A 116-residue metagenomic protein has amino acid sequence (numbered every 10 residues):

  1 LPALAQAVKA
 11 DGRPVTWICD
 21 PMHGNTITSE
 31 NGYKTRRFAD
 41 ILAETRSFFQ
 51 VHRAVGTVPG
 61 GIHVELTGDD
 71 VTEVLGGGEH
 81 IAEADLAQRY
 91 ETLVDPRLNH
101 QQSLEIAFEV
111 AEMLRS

Functional and structural regions predicted by a protein language model:
L1-S116: Expand to "…catalyze enediolate/carbanion chemistry for C-C bond making/breaking, isomerization, decarboxylation
